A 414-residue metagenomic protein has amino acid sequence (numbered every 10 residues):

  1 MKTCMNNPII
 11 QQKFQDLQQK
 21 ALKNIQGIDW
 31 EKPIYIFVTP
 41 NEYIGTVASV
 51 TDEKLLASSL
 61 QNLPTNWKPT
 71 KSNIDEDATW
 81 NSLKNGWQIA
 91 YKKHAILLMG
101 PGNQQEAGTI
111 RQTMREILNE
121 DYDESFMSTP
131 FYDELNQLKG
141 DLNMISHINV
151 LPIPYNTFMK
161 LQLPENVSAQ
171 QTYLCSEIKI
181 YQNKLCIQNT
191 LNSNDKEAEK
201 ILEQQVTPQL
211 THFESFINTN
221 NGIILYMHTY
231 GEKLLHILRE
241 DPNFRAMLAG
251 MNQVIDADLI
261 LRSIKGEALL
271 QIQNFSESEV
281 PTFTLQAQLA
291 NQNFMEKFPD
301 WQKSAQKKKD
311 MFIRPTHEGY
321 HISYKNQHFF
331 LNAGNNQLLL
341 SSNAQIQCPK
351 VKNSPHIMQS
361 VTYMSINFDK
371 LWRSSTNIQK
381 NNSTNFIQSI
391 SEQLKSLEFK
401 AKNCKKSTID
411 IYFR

Functional and structural regions predicted by a protein language model:
M1-N7: N-terminal mature-domain "stem" immediately C-terminal to a signal peptide or N-terminal signal-anchor/transmembrane
N7-I9, K139: Short acidic/polar alpha-helix capping motifs at helix-coil junctions
I9-K20, S72-A78, M144-S168, P242-I272 (+2 more regions): Generic detector of solvent-exposed, compositionally biased contiguous segments
Q19-E134, G266-M364, Y412-R414: Single conserved position on a long alpha-helix in the C-terminal lobe of the eukaryotic protein kinase
P33-I34, Y173-E177, T211-E214, D256-I260 (+2 more regions): Generic recognition of flexible, low-complexity loop/linker segments
N62-T65, E203-L210, P242-N243, S354-H356 (+1 more regions): Short intrinsically disordered coil segments
G100-G102, G108-I237, I366-R414: Leucine-rich, highly hydrophobic segment in Treponema pallidum outer-membrane-associated proteins
N221-S304: Long, K/E/R/D-enriched contiguous segments that form extended
